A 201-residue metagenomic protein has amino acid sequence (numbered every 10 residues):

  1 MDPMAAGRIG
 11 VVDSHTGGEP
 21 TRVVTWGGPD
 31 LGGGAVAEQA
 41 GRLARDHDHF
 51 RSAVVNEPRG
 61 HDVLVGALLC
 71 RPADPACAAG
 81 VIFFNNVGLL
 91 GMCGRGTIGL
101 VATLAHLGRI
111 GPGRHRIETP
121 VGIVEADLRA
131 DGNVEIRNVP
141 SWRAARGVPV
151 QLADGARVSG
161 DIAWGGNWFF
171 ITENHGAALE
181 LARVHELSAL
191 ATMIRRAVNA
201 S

Functional and structural regions predicted by a protein language model:
M1-M92, G99-S201: Active-site proximal loop and beta-alpha junction motif in alpha/beta enzyme cores
